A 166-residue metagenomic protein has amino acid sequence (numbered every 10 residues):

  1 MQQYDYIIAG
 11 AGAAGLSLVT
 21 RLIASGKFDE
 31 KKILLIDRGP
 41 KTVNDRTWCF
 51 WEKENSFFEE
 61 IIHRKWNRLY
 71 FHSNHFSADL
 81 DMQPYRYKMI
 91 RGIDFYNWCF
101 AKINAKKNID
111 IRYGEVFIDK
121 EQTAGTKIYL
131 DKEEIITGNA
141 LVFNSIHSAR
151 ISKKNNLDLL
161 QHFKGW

Functional and structural regions predicted by a protein language model:
M1-A14, L34-I36: Beta1/beta-strand and adjacent pyrophosphate-binding region of the FAD-binding site in flavoprotein oxidoreductases
Q2-Y4, E30-K31, N139-A140: Short coil/turn segments at beta-strand junctions that form active-site/ligand-binding loops
Y6-I8, P40-D45, W51-K53, T137 (+1 more regions): N-terminal start-of-chain detector that recognizes signal peptides and the immediate post-cleavage beginning
A14, K41, S148: Conserved Rossmann-like nucleotide-cofactor binding loop
S17, R21-F76, I93: N-terminal FAD cofactor-binding segment of flavoenzymes
R21, S25, K106-W166: Predominantly flavin-linked oxidoreductase catalytic cores and closely associated redox partners
L34, F76, N104, H147-S148: Residue-level marker of positions within ordered structural domains that often coincide with functionally constrained
E52-G114, D119-G125: A conserved beta-strand/loop capping segment in the N-terminal third of enzymes that catalyze redox or closely related
